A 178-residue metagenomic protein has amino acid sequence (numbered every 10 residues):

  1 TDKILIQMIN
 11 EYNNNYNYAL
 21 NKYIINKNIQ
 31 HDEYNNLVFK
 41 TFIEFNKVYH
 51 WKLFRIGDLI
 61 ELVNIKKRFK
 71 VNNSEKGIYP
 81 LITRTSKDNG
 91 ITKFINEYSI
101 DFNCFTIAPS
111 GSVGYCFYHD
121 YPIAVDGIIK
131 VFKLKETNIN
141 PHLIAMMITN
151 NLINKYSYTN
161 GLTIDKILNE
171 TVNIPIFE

Functional and structural regions predicted by a protein language model:
T1-I6, I123-K130, T159-E178: A short glycine-rich beta-alpha junction/loop motif
D2-K87, F177-E178: Non-catalytic DNA-recognition/assembly elements of restriction-modification systems
K3-N10, N14, D126, K133-N138 (+2 more regions): Intrinsically disordered, charged low-complexity linkers and terminal tails that flank or connect structured domains
Y49-I60, Y79-I82, I129, H142-L152 (+1 more regions): Short, structured motif recognition centered on aromatic/hydrophobic residues
P80-L81, C104-T106, V131, N169-T171: Generic structural signal for residues positioned in beta-strands
S86-D88, S112-V113: Short beta->alpha connector loops
K93-T149: A short beta-sheet element
F117-D120, Y156-N160: Catalytic micro-motifs at enzyme active sites that drive phosphoryl/nucleotidyl and oxygen chemistry
